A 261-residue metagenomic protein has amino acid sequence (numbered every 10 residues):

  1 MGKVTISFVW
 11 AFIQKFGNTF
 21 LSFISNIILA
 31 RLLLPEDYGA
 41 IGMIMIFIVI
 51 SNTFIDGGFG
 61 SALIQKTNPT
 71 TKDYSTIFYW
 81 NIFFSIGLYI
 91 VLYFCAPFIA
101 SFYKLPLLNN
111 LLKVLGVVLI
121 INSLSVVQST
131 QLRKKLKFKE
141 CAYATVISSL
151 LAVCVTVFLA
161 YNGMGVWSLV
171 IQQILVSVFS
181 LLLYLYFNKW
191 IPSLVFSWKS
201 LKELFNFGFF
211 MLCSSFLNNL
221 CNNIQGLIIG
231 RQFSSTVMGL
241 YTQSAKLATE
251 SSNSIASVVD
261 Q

Functional and structural regions predicted by a protein language model:
K3-T19, I44, F54-P97, N110-G116 (+2 more regions): Membrane-water interface segments that mark the loop-to-transmembrane alpha-helix transition
V4, K139, L182-L227, T236-V237: Interhelical loop/hinge segments that connect adjacent transmembrane helices in multipass membrane
F23, I27, R31, T53-G57 (+11 more regions): Membrane-embedded alpha-helical segments of multi-pass transporters/permeases
I24-I50, N109-N110, E203-F207, M211 (+1 more regions): Interfacial/gating helices of multi-pass transporter permease domains
L32-P35, T71, F102-L105, K135 (+3 more regions): Helix-loop interface residues and adjacent transmembrane-helix termini in multi-pass membrane transporters, primarily
T53-T71, L132-K134, S244, A248-Q261: Helix-loop junctions and terminal segments of transmembrane helices in multi-pass membrane transport/translocation
G60, V127-K134, F138, F158-N162 (+1 more regions): C-terminal transmembrane helix end/exit motif
N109-G116, A144-K189, N206-F207, S214 (+1 more regions): Hydrophobic alpha-helical transmembrane segments
